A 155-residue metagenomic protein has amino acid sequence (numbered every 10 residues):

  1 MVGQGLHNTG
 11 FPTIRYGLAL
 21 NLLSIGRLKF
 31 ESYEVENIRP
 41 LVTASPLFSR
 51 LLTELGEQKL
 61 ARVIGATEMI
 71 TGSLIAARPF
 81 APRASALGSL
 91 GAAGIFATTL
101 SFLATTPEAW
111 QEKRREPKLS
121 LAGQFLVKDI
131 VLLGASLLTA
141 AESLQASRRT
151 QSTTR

Functional and structural regions predicted by a protein language model:
M1-R155: Membrane-interface extramembranous regions
